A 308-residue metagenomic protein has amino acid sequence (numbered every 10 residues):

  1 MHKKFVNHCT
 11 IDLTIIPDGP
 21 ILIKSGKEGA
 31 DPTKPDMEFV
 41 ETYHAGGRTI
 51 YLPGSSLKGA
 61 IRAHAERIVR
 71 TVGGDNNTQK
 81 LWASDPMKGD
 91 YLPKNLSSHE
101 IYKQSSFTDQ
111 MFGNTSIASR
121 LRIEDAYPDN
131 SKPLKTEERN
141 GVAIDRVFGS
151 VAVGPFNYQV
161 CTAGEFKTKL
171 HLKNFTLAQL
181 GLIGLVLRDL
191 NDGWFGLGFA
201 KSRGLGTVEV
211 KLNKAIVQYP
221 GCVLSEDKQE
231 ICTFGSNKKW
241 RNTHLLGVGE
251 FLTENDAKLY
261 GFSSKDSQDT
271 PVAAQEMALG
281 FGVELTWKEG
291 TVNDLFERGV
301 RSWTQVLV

Functional and structural regions predicted by a protein language model:
M1-V308: RNA-binding basic/glycine-rich loop and surface signature characteristic of RAMP-family CRISPR effectors
